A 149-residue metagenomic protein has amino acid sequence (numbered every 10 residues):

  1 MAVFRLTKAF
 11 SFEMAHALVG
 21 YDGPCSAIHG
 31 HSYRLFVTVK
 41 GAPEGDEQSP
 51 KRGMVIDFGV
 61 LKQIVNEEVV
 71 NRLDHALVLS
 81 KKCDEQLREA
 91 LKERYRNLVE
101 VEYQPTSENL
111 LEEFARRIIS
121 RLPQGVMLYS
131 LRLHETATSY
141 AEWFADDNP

Functional and structural regions predicted by a protein language model:
M1-P149: Charge-rich, low-complexity N-terminal segments
